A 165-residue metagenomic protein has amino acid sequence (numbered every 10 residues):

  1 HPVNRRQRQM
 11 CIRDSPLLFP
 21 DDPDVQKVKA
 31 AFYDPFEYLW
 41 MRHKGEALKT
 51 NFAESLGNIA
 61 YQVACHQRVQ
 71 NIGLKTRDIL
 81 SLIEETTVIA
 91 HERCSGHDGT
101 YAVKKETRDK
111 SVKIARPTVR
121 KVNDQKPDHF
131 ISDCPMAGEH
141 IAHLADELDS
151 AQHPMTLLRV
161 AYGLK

Functional and structural regions predicted by a protein language model:
H1-R8, I12: Single conserved hydrophobic/aromatic residue that forms the stacking wall/gate of nucleotide- or nucleobase-binding
C11, C65, S95, C134: Short cysteine clusters
P16-D21, V25, Y33-K49, I141-K165: Peripheral docking tails and interdomain loops at the edges of cofactor- or intermediate-handling domains
E37-L39, T86-R108: Short connector loops at secondary-structure junctions
N58-I59, F130: Conserved hydrophobic helix-helix packing surfaces used for dimerization/oligomerization
V63-D78: Active-site glycine- and acidic-residue-rich loops that bind and position anionic ligands or nucleotide-like cofactors
L74-H91: Short helix-loop-beta junction
G99-P154: C-terminal structured "cap/appendage" subdomains that terminate the fold
